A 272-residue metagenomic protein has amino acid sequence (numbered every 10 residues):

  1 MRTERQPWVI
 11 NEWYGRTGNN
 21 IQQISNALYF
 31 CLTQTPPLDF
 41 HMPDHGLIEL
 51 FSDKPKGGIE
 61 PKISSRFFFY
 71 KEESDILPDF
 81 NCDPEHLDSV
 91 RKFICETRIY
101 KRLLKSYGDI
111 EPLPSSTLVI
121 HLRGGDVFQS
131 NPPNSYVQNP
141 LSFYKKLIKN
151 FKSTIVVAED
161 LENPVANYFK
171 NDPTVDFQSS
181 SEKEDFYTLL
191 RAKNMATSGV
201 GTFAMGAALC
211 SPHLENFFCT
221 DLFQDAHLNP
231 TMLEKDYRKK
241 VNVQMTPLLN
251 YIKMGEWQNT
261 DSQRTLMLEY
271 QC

Functional and structural regions predicted by a protein language model:
R2-G15: Nucleotide-activated donor-dependent transferases that construct or modify glycoconjugates
Q6-P7, P43-F151, Q244-C272: Secretory-pathway luminal glycosyltransferase catalytic domains
E12-Q22, Q129-N131, S135-Y136: A short, glycine/small-residue-rich beta-strand->loop->alpha-helix junction that serves as a flexible
Y14-T17, D44-I48, R123-V127, D160-P164 (+2 more regions): Short, solvent-exposed loop/turn segments at secondary-structure junctions
Q23-F30: Short amphipathic alpha-helix
L47-S64, N163-P173, L228-Y237: Short, aromatic/basic amphipathic alpha-helical patches
I148-L228: Donor-binding and catalytic core of enzymes assembling or modifying cell-surface/extracellular glycoconjugates
M205-C272: Nucleotide-sugar donor-binding patch of glycosyltransferase catalytic domains
